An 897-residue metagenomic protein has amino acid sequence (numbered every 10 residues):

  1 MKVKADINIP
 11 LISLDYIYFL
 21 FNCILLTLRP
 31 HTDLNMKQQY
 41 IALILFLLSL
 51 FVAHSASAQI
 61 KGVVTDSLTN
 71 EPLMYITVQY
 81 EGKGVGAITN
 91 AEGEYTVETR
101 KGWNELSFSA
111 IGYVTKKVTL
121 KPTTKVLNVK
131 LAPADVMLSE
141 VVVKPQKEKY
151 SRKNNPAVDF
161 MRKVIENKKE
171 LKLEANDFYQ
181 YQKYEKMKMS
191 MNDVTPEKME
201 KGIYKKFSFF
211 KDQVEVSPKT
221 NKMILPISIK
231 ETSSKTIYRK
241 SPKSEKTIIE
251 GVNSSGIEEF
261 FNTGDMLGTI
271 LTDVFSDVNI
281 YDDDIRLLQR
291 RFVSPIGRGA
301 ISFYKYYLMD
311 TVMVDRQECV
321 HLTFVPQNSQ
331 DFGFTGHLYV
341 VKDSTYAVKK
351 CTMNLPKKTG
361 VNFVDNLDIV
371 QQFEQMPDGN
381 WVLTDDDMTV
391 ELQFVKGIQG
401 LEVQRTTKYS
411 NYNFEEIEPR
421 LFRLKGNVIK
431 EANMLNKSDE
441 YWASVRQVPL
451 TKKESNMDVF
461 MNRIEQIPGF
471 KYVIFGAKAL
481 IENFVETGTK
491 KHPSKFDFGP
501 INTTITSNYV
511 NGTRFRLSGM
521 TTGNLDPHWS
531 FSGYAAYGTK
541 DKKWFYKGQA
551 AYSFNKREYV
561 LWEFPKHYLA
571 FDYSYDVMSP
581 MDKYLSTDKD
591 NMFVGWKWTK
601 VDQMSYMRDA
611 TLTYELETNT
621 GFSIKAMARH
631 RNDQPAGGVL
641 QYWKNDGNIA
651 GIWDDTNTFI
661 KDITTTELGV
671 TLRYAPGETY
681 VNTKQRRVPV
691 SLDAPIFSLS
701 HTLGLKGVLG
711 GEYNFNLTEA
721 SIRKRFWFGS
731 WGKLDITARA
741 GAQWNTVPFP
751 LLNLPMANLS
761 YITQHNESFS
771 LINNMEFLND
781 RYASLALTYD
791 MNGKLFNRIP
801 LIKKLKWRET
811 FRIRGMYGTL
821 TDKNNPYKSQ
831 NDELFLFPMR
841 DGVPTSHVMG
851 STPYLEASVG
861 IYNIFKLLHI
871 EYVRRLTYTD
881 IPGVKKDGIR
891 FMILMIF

Functional and structural regions predicted by a protein language model:
M1-V63, V78, M137-V141, L561 (+3 more regions): Bacterial Sec-dependent N-terminal signal peptides
I60, S67-G82, K101: Short, ordered, surface-exposed loop/turn motifs in non-cytosolic proteins
I60-D66, G93, V129: A short, amphipathic beta-strand motif
Y80-G82, S107-V118: A short, solvent-exposed loop/turn motif at the edges and junctions of modular extracellular/periplasmic domains
K83-E94: Short, acidic Ser/Thr/Gly-rich low-complexity loop/linker segments typical of extracellular and cell-surface proteins
N128-M137, V141-P145: Conserved "repeat-terminator" motif of extracellular CCP/Sushi domains
D135, K147-C319, V325-G333, V395-G499 (+6 more regions): Structured extracytoplasmic
R290, F414, L424-F897: Exposed, low-structure sequence patches enriched in small/polar residues
